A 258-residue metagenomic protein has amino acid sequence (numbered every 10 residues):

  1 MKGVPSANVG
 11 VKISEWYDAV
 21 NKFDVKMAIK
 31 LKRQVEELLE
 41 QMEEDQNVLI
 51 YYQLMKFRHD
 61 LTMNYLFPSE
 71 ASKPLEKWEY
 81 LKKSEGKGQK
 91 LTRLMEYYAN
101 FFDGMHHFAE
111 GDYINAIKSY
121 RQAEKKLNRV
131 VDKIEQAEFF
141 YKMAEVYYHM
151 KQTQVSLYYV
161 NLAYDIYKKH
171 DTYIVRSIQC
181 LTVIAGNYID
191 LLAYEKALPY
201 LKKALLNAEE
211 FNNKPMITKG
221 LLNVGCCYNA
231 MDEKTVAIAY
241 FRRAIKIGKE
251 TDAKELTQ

Functional and structural regions predicted by a protein language model:
M1-D103: Flexible inter-repeat linkers and adjacent short helices within tandem amphipathic alpha-helical repeat scaffolds
V4-P5, E44-L49, K87-Y98, V131-E138 (+4 more regions): Alpha-solenoid helical repeat architecture
G10, S14, I50-Y51, M55-H59 (+8 more regions): "A position-specific structural signal for the A-helix of alpha-solenoid helical repeats
R33-E40, L75-G88, R121-D132, N161-T172 (+2 more regions): Amphipathic alpha-helical segments of tetratricopeptide repeats
